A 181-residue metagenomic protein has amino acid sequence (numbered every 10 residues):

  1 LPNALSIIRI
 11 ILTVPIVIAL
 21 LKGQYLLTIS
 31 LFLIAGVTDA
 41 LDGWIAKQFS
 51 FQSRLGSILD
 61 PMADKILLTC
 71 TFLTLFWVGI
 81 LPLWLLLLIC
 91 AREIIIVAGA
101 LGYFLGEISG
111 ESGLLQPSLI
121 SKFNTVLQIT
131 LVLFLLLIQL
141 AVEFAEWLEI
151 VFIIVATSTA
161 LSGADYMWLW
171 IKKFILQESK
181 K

Functional and structural regions predicted by a protein language model:
L1-I7: N-terminal membrane topogenic signal
I10-T13, F32, G36, I89-I94: Residue-level recognition of pore/gate-forming positions within transmembrane alpha-helices of multi-pass
I18, S30, M62-K181: A feature for the membrane-embedded catalytic helix bundles of lipid/isoprenoid biosynthetic enzymes
A19-Q24: Membrane-interface transmembrane helices that cradle and orient dolichyl/undecaprenyl
R54: Solvent-exposed interhelical
